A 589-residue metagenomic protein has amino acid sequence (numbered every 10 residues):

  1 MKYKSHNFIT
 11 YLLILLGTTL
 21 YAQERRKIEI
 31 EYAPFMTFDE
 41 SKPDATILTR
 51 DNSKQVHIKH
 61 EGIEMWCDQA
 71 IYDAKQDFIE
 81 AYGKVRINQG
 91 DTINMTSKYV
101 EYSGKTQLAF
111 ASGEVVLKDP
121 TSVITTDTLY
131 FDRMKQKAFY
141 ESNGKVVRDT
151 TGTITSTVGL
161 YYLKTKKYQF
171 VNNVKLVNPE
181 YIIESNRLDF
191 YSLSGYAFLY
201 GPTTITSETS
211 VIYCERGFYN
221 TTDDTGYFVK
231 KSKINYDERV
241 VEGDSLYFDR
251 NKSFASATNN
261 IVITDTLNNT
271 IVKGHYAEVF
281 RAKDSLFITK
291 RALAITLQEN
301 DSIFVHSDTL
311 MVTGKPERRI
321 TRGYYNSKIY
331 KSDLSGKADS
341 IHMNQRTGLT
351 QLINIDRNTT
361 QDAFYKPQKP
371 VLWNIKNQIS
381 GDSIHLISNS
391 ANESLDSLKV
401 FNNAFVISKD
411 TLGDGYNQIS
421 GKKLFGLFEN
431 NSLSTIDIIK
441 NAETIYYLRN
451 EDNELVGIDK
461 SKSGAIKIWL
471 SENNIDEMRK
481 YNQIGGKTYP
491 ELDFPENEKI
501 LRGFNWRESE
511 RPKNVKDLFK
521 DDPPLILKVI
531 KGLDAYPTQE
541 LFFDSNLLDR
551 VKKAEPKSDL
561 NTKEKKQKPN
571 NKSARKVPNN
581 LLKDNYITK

Functional and structural regions predicted by a protein language model:
M1-I9: Bacterial N-terminal signal peptides that target proteins for export
L13-A22: Hydrophobic h-region of N-terminal signal peptides that target proteins for export in Gram-negative bacteria
A22-K589: N-terminal amphipathic/hydrophobic interface segments
